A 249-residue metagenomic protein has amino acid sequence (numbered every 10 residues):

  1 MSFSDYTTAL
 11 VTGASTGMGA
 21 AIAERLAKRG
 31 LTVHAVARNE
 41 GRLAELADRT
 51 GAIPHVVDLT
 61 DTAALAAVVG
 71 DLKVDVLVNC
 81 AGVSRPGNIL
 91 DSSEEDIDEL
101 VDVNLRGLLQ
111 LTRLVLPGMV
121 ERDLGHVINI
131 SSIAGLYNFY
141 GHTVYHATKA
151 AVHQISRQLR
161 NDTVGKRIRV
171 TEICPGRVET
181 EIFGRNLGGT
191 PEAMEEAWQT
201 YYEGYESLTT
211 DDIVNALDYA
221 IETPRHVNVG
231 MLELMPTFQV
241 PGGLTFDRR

Functional and structural regions predicted by a protein language model:
S15-T16: Conserved glycine-rich cofactor-binding loop
N88-I89, D96-V101: Substrate-binding pocket helix/loop in short-chain dehydrogenase/reductase
L90, F139-T143: Active-site loop immediately N-terminal to the catalytic Tyr-X3-Lys motif of short-chain dehydrogenase/reductase
T112, T148: Active-site helix of classical SDR
S132: Residue(s) in the substrate-gating loop at a strand-loop-helix junction that position the organic substrate next
Y137, Q158-I168: Active-site-adjacent segment of SDR/Rossmann-fold oxidoreductases
E172-I173, E192-G243: C-terminal helical subdomain
